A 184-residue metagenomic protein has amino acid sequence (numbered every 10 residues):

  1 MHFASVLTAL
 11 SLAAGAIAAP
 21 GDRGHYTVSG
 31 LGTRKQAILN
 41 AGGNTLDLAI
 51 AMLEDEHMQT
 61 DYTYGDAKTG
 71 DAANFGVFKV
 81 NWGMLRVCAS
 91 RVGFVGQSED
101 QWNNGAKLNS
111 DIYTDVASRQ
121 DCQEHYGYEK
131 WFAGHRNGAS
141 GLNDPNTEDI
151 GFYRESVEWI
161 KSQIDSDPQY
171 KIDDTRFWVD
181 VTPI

Functional and structural regions predicted by a protein language model:
F3-S5, G15-T45, E56-A72, G83-I184: Non-catalytic cell-wall polysaccharide-engagement segments
I50-A51: Long, solvent-exposed N-terminal ectodomains/accessory regions that are displayed to the extracellular/lumenal milieu
